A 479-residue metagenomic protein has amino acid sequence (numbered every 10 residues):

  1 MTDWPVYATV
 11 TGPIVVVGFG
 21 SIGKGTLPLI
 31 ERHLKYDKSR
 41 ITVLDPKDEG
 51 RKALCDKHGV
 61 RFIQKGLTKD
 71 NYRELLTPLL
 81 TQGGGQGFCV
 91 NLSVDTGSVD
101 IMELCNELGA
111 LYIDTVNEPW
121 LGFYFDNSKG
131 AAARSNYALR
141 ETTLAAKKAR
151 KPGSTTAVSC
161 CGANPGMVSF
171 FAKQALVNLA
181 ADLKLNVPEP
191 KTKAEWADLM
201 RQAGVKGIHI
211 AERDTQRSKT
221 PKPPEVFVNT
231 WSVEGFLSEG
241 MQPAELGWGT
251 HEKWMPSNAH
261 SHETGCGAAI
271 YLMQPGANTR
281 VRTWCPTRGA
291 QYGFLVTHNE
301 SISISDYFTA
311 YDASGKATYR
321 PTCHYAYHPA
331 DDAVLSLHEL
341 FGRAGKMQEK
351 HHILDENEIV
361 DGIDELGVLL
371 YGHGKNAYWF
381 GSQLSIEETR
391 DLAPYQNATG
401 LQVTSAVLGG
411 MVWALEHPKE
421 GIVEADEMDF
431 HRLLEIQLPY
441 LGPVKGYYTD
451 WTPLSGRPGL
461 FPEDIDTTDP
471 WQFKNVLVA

Functional and structural regions predicted by a protein language model:
M1-G12: A short, basic/flexible loop-to-alpha-helix module at the beginning of a structural domain
P13-P28: Glycine-rich adenosine-cofactor-binding loop
K35-L54: NAD(P)-binding Rossmann-fold cofactor-contacting core
D56-D70: Rossmann-fold cofactor-recognition segment
L67-L80: Conserved Rossmann-fold cofactor-binding substructure of NAD(P)-dependent oxidoreductases
T96-A110, T115-G153: Rossmann-fold NAD(P)-binding glycine/threonine-rich loop
G130-A203, A406-A414: Adenosine-phosphate binding glycine-rich loop
N178-A479: C-terminal catalytic/substrate-binding lobe primarily of soluble NAD(P)-dependent oxidoreductases
